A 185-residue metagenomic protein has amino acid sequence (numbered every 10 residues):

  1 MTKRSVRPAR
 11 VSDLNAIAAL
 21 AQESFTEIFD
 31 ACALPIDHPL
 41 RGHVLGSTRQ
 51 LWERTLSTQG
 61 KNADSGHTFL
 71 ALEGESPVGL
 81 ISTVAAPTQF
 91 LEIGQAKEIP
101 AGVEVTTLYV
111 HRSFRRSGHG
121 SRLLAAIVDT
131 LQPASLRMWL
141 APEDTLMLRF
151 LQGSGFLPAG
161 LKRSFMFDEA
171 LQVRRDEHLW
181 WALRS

Functional and structural regions predicted by a protein language model:
V11, A19-S113, S121-A126, T130 (+1 more regions): Acetyl-CoA-dependent GNAT
S12, A16, T145-L146: Short alpha-helical
G66, V173-W180: Short hydrophobic/aromatic beta-strand or adjacent loop that forms the aromatic wall/cage of a ligand/substrate-binding
T88, R137-W139, L157-V173: Conserved catalytic-core motifs of GNAT/GCN5-like acyltransferases
H111-S117, P142-E143: Active-site acidic-Proline motif in GNAT/NAT acetyltransferases
S121, P142-S164: Conserved active-site alpha-helix within GNAT-family acetyltransferase domains
L131-P142: Conserved GNAT acetyl-CoA-binding A-motif
